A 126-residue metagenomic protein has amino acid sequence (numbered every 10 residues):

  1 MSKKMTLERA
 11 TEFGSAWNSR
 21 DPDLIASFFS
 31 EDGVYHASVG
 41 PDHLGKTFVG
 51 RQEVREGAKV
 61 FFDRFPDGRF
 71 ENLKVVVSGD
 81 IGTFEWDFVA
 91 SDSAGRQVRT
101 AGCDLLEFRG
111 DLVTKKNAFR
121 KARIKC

Functional and structural regions predicted by a protein language model:
M1-E31: Short, low-complexity N-terminal intrinsically disordered segments enriched in polar/charged residues
S2-M5, R55, K59-C126: A beta-strand edge to alpha-helix "cap/lid" segment located at domain peripheries
R9, E31-D32, V39, Q97-R99 (+1 more regions): Aromatic-enriched hydrophobic runs in primary sequence
A10, V39-H43, S91: Residue-level detector of alpha-helix boundaries and kinks
G14, N18, A37, F61-F62 (+1 more regions): Generic helix-packing signal
P22-L73, G79: A solvent-exposed, acidic/Ser-Thr-rich amphipathic alpha-helical stretch
